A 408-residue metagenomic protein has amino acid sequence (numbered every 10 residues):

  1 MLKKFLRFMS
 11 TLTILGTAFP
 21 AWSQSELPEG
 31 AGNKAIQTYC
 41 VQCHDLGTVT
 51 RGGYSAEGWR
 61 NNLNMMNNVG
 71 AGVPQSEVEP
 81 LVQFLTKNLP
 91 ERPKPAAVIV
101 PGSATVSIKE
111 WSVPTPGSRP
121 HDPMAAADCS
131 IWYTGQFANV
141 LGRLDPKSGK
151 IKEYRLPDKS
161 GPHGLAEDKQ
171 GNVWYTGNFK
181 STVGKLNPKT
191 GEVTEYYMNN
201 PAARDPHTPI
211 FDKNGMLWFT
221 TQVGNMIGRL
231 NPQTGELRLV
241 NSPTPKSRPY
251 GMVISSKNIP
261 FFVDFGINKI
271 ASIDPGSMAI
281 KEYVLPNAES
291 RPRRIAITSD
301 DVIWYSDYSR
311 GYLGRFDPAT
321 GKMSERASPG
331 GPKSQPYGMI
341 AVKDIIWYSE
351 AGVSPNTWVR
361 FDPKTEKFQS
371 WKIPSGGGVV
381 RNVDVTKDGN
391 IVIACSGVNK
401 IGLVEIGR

Functional and structural regions predicted by a protein language model:
S25-Q42, R60: Sequence/structural segment immediately N-terminal to covalent heme-attachment motifs in c-type and related
I36-G47, L81, L85: The canonical Cys-X-X-Cys-His
V69-A97, G171, I391: C-terminal capping alpha-helices of c-type cytochrome domains
I99-G117: A short helix->beta-strand "capping" segment at the edge of beta-propeller domains
P116-D128, D158-Q170, P201-N214, T244-P260 (+5 more regions): Beta-rich, blade/repeat-based domains predominating in secreted/periplasmic proteins but also intracellular
I131-F137, V173-F179, L217-V223, P260-G266 (+3 more regions): Conserved beta-strand positions in repeat-built beta-propeller and related beta-rich domains
D145-G149, N187-G191, N231-G235, D274-M278 (+3 more regions): Short loop/turn segments that connect beta-strands within beta-propeller blades
G378-R408: Blade-level signature of beta-propeller repeat domains, shared across WD40, Kelch, NHL, RCC1 and BNR/Asp-box propellers
